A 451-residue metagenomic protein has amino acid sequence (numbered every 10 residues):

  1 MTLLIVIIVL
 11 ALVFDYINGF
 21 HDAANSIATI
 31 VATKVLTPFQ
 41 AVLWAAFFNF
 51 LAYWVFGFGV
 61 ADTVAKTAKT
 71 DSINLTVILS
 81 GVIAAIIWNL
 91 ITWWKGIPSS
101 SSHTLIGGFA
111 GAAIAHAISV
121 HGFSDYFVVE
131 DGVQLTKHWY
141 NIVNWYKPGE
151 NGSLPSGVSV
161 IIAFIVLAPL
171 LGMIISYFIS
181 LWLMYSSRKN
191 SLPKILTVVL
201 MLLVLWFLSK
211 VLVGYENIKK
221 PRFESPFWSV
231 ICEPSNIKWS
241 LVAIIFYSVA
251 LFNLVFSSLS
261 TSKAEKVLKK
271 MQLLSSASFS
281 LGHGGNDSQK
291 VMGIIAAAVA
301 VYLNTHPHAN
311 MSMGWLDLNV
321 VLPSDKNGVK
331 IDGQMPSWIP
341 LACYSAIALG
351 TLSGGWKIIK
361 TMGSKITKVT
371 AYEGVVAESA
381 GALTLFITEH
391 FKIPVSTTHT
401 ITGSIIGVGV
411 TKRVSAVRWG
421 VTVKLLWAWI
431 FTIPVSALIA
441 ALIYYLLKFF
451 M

Functional and structural regions predicted by a protein language model:
M1-M451: Multi-pass alpha-helical transmembrane bundle typical of ion/small-solute transporters and intramembrane aspartyl
